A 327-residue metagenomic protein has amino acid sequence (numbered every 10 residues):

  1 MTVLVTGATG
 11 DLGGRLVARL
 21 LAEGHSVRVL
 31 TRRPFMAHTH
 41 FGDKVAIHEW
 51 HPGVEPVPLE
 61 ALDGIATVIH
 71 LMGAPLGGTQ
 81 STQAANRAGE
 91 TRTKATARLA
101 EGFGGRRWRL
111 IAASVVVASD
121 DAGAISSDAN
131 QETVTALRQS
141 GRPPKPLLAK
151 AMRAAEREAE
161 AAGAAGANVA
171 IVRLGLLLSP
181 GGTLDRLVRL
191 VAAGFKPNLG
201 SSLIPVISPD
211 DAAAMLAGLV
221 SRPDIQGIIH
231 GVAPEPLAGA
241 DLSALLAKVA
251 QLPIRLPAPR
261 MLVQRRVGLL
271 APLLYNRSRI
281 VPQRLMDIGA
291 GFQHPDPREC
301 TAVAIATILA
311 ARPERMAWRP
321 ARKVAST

Functional and structural regions predicted by a protein language model:
V3-E23: N-terminal Rossmann NAD(P)H-binding glycine-rich loop of SDR-like oxidoreductase domains
F35-A95: NAD(P)H-binding glycine-rich loop region in Rossmannoid oxidoreductase-like domains and their noncatalytic homologs
A97-K145: Conserved Rossmann-fold NAD(P)-dependent oxidoreductase catalytic core, especially the SDR/UDP-sugar
R138-P143, R186-P209: A conserved pocket-lining segment of Rossmann-fold NAD(P)-dependent short-chain dehydrogenase/reductase
E156-P180: Conserved beta-loop-beta element that borders a ligand/cofactor-binding pocket
M215-L269, A302-T327: Mid/C-terminal beta-alpha module of Rossmann-like enzyme folds, strongest in SDR-family dehydrogenases/epimerases
A238-A244, R266-G291: Conserved C-terminal active-site "lid" loop/helix of NAD(P)H-dependent oxidoreductases that clamps the redox cofactor
